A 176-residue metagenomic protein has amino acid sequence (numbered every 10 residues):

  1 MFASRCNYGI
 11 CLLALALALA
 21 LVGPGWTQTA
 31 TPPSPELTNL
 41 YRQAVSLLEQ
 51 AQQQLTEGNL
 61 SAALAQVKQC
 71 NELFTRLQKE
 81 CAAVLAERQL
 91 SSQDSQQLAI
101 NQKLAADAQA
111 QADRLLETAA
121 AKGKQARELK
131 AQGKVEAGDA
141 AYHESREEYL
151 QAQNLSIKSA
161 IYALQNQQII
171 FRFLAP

Functional and structural regions predicted by a protein language model:
F2-L12: Bacterial N-terminal signal peptides that target proteins for export
R5, L19-L21, A119, L129: Compositionally biased, low-complexity repeat tracts
N7, P24-W26: Low-complexity intrinsically disordered segments
C11-V22: Bacterial N-terminal signal peptides
W26-P176: Long, charged/polar, soluble alpha-helical segments
